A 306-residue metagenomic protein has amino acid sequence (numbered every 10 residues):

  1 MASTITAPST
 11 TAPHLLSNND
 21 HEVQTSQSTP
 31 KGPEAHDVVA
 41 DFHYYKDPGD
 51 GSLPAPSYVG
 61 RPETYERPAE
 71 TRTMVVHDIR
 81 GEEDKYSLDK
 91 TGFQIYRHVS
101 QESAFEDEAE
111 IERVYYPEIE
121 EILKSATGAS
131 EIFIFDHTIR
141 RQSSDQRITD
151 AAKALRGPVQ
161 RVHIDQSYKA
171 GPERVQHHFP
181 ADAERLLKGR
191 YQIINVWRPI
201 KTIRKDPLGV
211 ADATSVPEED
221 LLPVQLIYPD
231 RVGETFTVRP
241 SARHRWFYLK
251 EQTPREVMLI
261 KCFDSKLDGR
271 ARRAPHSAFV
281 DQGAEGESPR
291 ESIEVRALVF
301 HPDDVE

Functional and structural regions predicted by a protein language model:
M1-V38: Intrinsically disordered, low-structural-confidence terminal and linker regions
S3-A7, R204, R255: Intrinsically disordered, low-complexity segments used for protein-protein interactions
L16, V23-S26, D165, I227 (+1 more regions): Compositionally biased, intrinsically disordered low-complexity segments enriched in polar/proline residues
S28-T235, R243-R245: Non-heme Fe(II) oxygenase catalytic core, chiefly the N-lobe of the double-stranded beta-helix
F236-E306: Catalytic core of Fe(II)/2-oxoglutarate
